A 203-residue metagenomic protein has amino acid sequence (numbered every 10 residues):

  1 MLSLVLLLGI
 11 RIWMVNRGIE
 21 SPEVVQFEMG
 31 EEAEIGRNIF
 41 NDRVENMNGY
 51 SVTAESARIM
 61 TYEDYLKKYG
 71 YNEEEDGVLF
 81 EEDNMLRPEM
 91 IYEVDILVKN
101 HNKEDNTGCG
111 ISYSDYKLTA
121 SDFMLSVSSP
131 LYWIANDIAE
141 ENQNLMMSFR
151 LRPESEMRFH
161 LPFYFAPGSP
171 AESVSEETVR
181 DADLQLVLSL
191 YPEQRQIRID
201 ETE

Functional and structural regions predicted by a protein language model:
M1-E203: Conserved functional micro-motifs across diverse proteins
